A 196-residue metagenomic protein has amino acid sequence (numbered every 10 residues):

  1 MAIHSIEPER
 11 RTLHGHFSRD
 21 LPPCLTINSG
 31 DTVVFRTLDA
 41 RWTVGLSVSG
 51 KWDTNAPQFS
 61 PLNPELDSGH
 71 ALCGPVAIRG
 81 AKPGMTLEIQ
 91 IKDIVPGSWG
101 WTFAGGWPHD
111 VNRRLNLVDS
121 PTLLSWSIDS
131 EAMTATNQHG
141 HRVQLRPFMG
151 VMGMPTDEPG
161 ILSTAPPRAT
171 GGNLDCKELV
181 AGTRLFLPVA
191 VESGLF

Functional and structural regions predicted by a protein language model:
M1-P64: N-terminal, Lys/Arg-enriched amphipathic/low-complexity engagement segments that precede the first folded domain
P8-S18, E65-C73, L162-T170: Short, structured beta-strand/loop micro-motifs enriched in basic residues and often containing a Trp
L13, L21-P23, L72-A77, D175: Short, conserved secondary-structure segments in the cores of folded domains
F35, T86-I89, L187: A generic structural signal for residues embedded in beta-strands
A40-W52, I94-A104, S193-F196: Short, Lys/Arg- and Gly-enriched loop/turn segments at beta-strand edges
H70, D93-A181, F186: Intrinsically disordered, low-complexity linker/loop segments enriched in Gly/Pro and charged/polar residues
